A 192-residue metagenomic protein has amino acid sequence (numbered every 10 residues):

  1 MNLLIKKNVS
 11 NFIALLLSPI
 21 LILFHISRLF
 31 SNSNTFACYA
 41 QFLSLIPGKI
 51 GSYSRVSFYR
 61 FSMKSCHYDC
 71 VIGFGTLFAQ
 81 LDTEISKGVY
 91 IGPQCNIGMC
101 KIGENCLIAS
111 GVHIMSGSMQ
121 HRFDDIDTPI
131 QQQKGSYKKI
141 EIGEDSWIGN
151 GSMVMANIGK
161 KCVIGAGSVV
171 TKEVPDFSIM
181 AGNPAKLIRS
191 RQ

Functional and structural regions predicted by a protein language model:
M1-L29, G75-C100: Short, charged N-terminal helix-start/capping segments
L3-D69: A transmembrane-helix-recognition feature enriched in membrane-embedded lipid enzymes and envelope glyco-/phospholipid
I22-H25, A156, K160: A short, flexible low-complexity segment enriched in Lys/Arg and Gly/Pro that occurs in N-terminal basic tails
L45, K49-S57, S65, F74-S86 (+3 more regions): Flexible, glycine/small-residue-enriched loop-and-beta-strand segment within the central core of proteins
F61, I97, V169-V170: Structural motif
M115, G165, T171-K172, I188-S190: Conserved acidic donor-binding loop of glycosyltransferase catalytic domains
N157-A181: C-terminal/domain-terminus segments
